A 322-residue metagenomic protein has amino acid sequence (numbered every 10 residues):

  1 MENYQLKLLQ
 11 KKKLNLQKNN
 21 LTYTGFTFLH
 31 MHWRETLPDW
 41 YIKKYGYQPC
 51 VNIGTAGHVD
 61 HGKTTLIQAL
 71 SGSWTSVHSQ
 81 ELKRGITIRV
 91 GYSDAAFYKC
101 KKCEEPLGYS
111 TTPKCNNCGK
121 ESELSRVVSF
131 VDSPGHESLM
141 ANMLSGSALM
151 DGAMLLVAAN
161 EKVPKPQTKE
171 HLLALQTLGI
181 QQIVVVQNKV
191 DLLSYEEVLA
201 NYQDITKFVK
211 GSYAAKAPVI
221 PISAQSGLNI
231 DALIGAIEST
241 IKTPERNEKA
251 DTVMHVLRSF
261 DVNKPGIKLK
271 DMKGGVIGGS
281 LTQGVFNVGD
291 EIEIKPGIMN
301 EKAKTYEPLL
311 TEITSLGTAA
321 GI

Functional and structural regions predicted by a protein language model:
E2-F28: Charged, amphipathic alpha-helical linker segments immediately N-terminal to NTP-binding catalytic cores
L6, I53, V90, V128 (+2 more regions): Small-residue-enriched segments and motifs
F28-A141, M150: P-loop NTPase switch module centered on the Walker A-proximal segment
W33-T36, K44-Y45, G57, K207-I322: Conserved catalytic-core segments of large NTP-driven translation/proteostasis enzymes
T65-A69, S93, N142, Q167-A174 (+2 more regions): Alpha-helical scaffold elements adjacent to nucleotide-binding pockets in ATP/GTP-utilizing enzyme cores
C100, K114-F130, Q176-G179, E196 (+2 more regions): Intrinsically disordered, low-complexity, Ser/Thr/Glu/Asp/Lys/Arg-enriched terminal regions and linkers of eukaryotic
S125-S129, S133-L139, A148-E170, Q176-L199: Conserved Switch II/interswitch segment of TRAFAC-class P-loop GTPases
